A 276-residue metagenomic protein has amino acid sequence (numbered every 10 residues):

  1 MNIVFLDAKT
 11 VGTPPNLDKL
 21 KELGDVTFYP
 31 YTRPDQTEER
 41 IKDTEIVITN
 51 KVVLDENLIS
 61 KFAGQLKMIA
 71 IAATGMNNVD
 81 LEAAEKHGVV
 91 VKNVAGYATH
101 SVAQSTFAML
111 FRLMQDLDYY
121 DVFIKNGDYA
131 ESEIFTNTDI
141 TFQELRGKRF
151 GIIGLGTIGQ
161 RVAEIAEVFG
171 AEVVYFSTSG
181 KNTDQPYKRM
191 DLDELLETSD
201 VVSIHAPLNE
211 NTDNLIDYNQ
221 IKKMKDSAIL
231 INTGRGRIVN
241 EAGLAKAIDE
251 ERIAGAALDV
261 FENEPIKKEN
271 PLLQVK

Functional and structural regions predicted by a protein language model:
M1-T44, G170: N-terminal glycine-/charge-rich "phosphate-binding" loop or analogous flexible N-terminal tail
P30, A72-A73, V89-H100, S177 (+1 more regions): Short beta->alpha connector loops at strand-helix junctions that form conserved, small/polar/Pro-enriched
L54-I59, S179-P271: Rossmann-like adenosine-cofactor binding region
H87, A95-R149, V168: Phosphate-binding beta-alpha-beta segment of Rossmann-like dinucleotide-binding domains, i.e., the NAD(P)
L155-G156: Glycine-rich Rossmann-fold phosphate-binding loop(s) that bind the pyrophosphate of adenine dinucleotide cofactors
G159-Q160: N-terminal Rossmann-fold NAD(P) dinucleotide-binding loop
V168-D184: NAD(P)-binding Rossmann-fold cofactor-contacting core
